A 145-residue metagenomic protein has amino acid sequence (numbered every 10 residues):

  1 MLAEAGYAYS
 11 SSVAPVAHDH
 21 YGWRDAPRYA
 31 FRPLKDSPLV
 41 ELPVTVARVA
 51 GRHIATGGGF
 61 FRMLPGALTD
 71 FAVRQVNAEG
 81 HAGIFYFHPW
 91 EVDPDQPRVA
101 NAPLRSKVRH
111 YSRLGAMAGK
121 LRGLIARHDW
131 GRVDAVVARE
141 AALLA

Functional and structural regions predicted by a protein language model:
M1-Y86: Active-site-adjacent pocket scaffolds in enzyme catalytic domains
M63-A145: C-terminal domain-boundary segment and adjacent tail
